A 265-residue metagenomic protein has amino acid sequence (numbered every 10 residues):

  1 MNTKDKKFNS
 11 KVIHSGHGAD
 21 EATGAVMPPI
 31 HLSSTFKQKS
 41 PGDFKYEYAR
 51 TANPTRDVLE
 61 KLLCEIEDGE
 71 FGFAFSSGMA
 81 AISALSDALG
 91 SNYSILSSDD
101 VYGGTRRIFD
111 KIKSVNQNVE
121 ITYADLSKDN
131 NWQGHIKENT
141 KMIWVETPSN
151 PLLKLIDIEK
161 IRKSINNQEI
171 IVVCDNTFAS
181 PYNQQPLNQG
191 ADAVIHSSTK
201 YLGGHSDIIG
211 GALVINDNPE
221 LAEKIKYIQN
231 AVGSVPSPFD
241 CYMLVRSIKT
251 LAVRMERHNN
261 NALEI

Functional and structural regions predicted by a protein language model:
M1-N53, L59-L62: N-terminal "arm"/small-domain region of PLP-dependent enzymes with the aminotransferase-like
K4-D5, G24, I66, L89 (+1 more regions): A generic structural signal for short, solvent-exposed coil/turn residues that cap or connect secondary-structure
K6, A25-V26, D68, D207 (+1 more regions): Short, basic and Ser/Thr-rich N-terminal targeting/leader segments
G18, F73-I265: Conserved PLP-enzyme active-site core in the AAT-like
T35-A88, G104-I112: Conserved N-terminal alpha-helix of the aminotransferase class I/II PLP-enzyme fold
